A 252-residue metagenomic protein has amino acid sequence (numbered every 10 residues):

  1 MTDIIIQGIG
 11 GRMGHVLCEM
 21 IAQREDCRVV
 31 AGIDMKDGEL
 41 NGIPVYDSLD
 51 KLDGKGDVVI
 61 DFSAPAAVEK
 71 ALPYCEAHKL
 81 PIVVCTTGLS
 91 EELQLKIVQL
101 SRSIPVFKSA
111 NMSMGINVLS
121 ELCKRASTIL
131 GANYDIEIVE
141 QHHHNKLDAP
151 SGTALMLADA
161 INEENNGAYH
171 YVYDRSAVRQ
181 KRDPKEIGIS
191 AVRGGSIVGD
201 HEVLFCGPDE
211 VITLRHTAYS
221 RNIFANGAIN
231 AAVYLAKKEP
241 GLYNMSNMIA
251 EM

Functional and structural regions predicted by a protein language model:
D3, Q7, R12-D50, G56 (+1 more regions): C-terminal substrate-binding/catalytic lobe of Rossmann-fold NAD(P)-dependent oxidoreductases
V29, V45, I82-V83, V106-K108: Hydrophobic beta-strand scaffold residues
V59-I60: N-terminal Rossmann-like NAD(P) cofactor-binding module of classical short-chain dehydrogenase/reductase
S63-A64, T87, A191-R193: Short glycine-/small-residue-rich Rossmann-like dinucleotide-binding loops
L72-P73, A77, T86-V106, N117 (+1 more regions): Rossmann-fold NAD(P)-binding glycine/threonine-rich loop
P81, K96-S113, G131-I136: Rossmann-fold dehydrogenase core element
V118-N133, A149: Rossmann-like NAD(P)H-binding beta-loop-alpha module
